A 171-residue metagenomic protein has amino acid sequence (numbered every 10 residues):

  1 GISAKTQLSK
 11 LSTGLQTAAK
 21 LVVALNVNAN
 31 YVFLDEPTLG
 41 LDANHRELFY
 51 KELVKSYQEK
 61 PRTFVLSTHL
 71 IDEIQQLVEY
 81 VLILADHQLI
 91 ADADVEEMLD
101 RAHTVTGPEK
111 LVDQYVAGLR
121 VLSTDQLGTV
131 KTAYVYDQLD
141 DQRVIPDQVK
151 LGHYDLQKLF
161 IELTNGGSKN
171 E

Functional and structural regions predicted by a protein language model:
G1-V65, H69-D72, Q76-E79, A85 (+1 more regions): ABC transporter nucleotide-binding domains
A24, Q114-Y115, L159, L163: Residues that scaffold the ATP/ADP-binding catalytic core of kinase and kinase-like folds
V27-N30, P108, A117-R120, R143-Q148: Short glycine/proline-enriched coil/turn segments at helix->beta-strand junctions
V32-P37, V112-Y115, L139-V144: Short, surface-exposed beta-strand/loop "edge" segments at domain boundaries and coil↔beta transitions
Y50, L99, F160-I161: Conserved protein kinase catalytic domain
V54-V65, H69-V135: ABC transporter nucleotide-binding domain
S123, L127-E171: C-terminal coupling/interaction segments
